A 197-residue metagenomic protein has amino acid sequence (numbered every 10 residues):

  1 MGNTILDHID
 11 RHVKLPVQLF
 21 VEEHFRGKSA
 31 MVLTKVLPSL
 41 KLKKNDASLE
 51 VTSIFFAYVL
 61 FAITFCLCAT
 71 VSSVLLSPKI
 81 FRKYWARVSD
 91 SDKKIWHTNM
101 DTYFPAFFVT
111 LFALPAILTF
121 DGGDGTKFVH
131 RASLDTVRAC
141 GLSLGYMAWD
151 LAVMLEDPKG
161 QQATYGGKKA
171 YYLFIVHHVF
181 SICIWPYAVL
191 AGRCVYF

Functional and structural regions predicted by a protein language model:
G2-F197: Membrane-helix and juxtamembrane interface regions of eukaryotic multi-pass membrane proteins
